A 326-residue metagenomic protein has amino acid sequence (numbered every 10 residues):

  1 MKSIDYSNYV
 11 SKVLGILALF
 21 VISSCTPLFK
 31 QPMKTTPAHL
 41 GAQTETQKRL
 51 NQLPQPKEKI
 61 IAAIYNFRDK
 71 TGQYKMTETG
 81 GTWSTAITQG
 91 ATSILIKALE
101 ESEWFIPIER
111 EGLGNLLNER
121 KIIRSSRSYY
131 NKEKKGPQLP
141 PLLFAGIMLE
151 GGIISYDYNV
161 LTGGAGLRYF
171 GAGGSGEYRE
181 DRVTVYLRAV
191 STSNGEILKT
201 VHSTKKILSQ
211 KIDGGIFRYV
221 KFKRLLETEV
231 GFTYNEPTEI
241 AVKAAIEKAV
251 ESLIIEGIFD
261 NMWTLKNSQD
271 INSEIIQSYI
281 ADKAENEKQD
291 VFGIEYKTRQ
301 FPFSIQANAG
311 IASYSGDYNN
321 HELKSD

Functional and structural regions predicted by a protein language model:
K2-L14: Bacterial N-terminal signal peptides that target proteins for export
V21-S24: C-terminal motif of bacterial Sec signal peptides marking the signal peptidase cleavage site
T26-E58, G164-A165, E177-R299: C-terminal/domain-edge helix-coil "capping" segments
E58-I61, Y65-N159, V190-K199: N-terminal segment of the mature soluble domain
T77-A86, G231-E239, Y318: Second-shell loop/turn segments in exported
K135-P137, G171-S175, S315-H321: Extracellular loop and loop/strand-boundary signature of outer-membrane beta-barrel proteins
N159, S209-K211, S313-N319: Gram-negative outer-membrane beta-barrel proteins
N286-D326: Short glycine/proline- and aromatic-enriched beta-strand/turn motifs that initiate or cap beta-hairpins
